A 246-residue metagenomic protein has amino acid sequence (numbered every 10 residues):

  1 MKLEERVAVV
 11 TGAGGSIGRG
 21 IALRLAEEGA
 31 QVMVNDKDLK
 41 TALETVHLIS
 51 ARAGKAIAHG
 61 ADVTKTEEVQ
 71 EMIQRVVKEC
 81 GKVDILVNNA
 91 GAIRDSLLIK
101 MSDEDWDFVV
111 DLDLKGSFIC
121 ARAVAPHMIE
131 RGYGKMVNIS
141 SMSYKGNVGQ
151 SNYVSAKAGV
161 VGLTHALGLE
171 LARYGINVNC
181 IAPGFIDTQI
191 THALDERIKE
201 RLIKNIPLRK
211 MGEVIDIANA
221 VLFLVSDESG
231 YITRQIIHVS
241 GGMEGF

Functional and structural regions predicted by a protein language model:
G14-S16, D38: Conserved glycine-rich cofactor-binding loop
L97-L98, D105-V110, T191, L202: Substrate-binding pocket helix/loop in short-chain dehydrogenase/reductase
M101, N147-S155, A166: Active-site loop-to-helix junction immediately N-terminal to the catalytic Tyr of the SDR YXXXK motif in Rossmann-fold
A121, A156, T164: Active-site helix of classical SDR
P126, L169-R173, G230: Alpha-helical segment proximal to the catalytic Tyr-Lys
A172, N177, I232-R234, S240: Short, small/polar-rich loop/turn modules that mediate ligand/substrate recognition or access, typified
I206-I217, E228: A conserved structural motif in NAD(P)-dependent oxidoreductases
